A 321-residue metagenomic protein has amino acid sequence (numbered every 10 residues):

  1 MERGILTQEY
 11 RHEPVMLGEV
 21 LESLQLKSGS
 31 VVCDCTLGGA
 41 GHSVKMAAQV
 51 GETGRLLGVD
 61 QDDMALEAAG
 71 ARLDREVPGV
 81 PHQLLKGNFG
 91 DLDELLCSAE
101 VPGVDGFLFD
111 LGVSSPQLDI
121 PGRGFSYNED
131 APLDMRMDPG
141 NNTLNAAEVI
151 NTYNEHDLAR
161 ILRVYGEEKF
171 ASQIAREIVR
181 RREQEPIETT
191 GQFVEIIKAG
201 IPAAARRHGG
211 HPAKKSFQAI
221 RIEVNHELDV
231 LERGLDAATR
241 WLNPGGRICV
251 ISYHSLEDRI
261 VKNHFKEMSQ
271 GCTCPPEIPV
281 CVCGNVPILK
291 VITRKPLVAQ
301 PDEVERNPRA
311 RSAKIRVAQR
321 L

Functional and structural regions predicted by a protein language model:
M1-L321: S-adenosyl-L-methionine-dependent methyltransferase catalytic core, i.e., the SAM/SAH-binding region
